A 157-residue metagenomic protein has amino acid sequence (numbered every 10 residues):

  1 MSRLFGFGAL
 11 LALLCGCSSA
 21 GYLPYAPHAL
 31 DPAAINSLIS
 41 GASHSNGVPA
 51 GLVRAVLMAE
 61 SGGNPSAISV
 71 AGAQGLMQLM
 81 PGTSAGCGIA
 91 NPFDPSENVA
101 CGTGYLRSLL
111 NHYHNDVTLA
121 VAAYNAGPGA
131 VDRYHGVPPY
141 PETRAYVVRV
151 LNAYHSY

Functional and structural regions predicted by a protein language model:
S2-L10: Sec-dependent signal peptide recognition, specifically the positively charged N-region followed immediately by
L13-G16: C-terminal motif of bacterial Sec signal peptides marking the signal peptidase cleavage site
S19-Y157: Catalytic glycan-binding domains that act on GlcNAc-containing polysaccharides
